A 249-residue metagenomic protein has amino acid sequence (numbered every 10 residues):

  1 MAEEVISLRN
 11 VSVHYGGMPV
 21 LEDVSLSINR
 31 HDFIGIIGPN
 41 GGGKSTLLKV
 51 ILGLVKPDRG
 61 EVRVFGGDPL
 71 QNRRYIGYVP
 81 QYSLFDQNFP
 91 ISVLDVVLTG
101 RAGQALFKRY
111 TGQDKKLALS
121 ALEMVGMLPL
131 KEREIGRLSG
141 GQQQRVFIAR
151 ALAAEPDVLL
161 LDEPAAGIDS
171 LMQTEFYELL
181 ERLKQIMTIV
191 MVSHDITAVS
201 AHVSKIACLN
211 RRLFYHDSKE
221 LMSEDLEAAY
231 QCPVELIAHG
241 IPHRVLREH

Functional and structural regions predicted by a protein language model:
I6, V20-L21: Conserved structural motif at the start of ABC-family nucleotide-binding domains
L52: Helix-to-loop junction immediately C-terminal to a conserved catalytic motif
G60-I76: Conserved ABC transporter NBD signature motif
L98, G112-L130: Conserved ABC ATPase "signature" region
E134-L138, Q142: Conserved ABC ATPase signature
L159-E163: Catalytic Walker B motif of ABC-type/P-loop ATPase nucleotide-binding domains
M222-H249: ABC ATPase nucleotide-binding domains
